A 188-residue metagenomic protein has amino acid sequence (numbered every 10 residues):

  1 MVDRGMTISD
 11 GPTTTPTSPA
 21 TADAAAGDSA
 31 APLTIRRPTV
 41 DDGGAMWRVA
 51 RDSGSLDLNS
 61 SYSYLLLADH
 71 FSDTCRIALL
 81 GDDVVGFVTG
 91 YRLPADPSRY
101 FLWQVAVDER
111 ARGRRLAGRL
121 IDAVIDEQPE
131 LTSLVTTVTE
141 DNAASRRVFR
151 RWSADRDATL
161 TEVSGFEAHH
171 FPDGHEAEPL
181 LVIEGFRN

Functional and structural regions predicted by a protein language model:
P12-T15, T21-N59: Short amphipathic alpha-helix that is part of the acyltransferase structural core
L67-I77: A short helix-loop-beta-strand connector motif used in the catalytic cores of GNAT acetyltransferases and, in some
I77, D83-R92, F101, A106: Conserved beta-strand in the GNAT
L93-L102, R112, E130: A conserved beta-turn-beta hairpin within the catalytic core of GNAT-like acetyltransferases that forms part
Q104-R112, V138-E140: A short, internal acetyl-CoA/4′-phosphopantetheine-binding micro-motif in the GNAT/acyltransferase core
V107, G113-D126, R147: Conserved acetyl-CoA-binding loop-helix of GNAT-fold acetyltransferases
G118, E140-S164: Conserved active-site alpha-helix within GNAT-family acetyltransferase domains
Q128-E140: Conserved GNAT acetyl-CoA-binding A-motif
